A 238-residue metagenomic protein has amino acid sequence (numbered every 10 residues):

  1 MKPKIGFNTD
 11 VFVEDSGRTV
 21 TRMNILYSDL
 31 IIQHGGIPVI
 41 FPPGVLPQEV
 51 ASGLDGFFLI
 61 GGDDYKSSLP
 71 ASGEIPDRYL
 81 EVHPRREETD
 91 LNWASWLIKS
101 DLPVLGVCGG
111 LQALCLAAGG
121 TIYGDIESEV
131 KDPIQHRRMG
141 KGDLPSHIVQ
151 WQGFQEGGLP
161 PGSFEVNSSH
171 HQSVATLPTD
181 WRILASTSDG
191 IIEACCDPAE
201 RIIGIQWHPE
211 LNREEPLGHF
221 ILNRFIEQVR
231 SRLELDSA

Functional and structural regions predicted by a protein language model:
M1-L105, L116, Y123, E127-G157 (+5 more regions): N-terminal beta1-alpha1 cap of cysteine-dependent amidohydrolase-like domains
V107-L111, A118: Active-site loop->helix "elbow" adjoining a glycine-rich segment at hydrolase catalytic centers
C108, H170, H208: Active-site glycine-centered loops adjacent to acidic/histidine catalytic or metal-binding residues that shape
L111-A113, D132, S173: Short, catalytically relevant binding-site loops at active-site mouths
S169-T176: The feature captures the conserved acid-bearing segment of alpha/beta-hydrolase catalytic domains
W181-D189: Short, Gly/Ser/Thr-enriched beta-strand-loop segments that form substrate-interacting elements of hydrolase/peptidase
